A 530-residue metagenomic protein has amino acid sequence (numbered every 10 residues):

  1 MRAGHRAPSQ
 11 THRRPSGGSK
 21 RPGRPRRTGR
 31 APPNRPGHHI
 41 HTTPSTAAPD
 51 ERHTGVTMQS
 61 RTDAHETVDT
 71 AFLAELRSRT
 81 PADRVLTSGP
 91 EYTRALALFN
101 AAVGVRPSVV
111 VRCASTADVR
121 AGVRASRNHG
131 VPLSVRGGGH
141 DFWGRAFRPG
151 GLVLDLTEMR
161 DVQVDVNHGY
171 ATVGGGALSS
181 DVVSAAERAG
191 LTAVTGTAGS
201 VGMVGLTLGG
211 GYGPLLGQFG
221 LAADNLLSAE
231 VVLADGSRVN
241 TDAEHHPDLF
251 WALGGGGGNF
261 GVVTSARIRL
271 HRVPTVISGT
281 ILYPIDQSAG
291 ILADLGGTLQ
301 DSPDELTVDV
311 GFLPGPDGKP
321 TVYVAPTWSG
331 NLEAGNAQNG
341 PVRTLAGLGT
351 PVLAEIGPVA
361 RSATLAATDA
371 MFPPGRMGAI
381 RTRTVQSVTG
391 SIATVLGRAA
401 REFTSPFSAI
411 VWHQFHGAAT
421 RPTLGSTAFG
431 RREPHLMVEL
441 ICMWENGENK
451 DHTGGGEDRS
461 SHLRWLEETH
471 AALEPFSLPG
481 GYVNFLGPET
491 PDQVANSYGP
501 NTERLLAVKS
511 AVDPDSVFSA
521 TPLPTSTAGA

Functional and structural regions predicted by a protein language model:
M1-G37, P44-P49: Compositionally biased, low-complexity flexible segments
H41, T46-A530: Soluble FAD-dependent oxygen oxidases
